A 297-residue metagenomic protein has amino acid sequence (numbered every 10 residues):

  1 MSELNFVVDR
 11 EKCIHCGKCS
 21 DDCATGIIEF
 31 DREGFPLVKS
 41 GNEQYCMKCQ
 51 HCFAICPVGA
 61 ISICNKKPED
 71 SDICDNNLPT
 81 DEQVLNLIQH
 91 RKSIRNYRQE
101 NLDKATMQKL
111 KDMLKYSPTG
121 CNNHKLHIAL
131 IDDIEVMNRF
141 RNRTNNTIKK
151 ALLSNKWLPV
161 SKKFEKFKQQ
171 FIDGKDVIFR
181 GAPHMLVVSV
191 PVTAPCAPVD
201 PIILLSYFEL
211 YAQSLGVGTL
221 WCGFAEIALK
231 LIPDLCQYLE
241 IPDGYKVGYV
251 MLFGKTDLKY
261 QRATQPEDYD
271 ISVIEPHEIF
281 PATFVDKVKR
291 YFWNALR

Functional and structural regions predicted by a protein language model:
M1-R297: Acidic, surface-exposed loops and disordered segments
